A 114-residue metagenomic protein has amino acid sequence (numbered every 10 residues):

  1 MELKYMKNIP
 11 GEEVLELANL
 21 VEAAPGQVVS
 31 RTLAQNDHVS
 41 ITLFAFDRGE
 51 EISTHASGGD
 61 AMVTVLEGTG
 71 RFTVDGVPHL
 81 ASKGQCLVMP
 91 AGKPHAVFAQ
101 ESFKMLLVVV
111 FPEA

Functional and structural regions predicted by a protein language model:
M1-H38: A short, N-terminal "cap"/entry segment at the start of jelly-roll beta-barrel domains of the cupin/DSBH fold
G26-Q27, D37-S57, A91: Conserved short histidine dyad/triad with adjacent acidic residue
L43, M62, V77-H79: Short, surface-exposed secondary-structure edge patches
A45-D47, A56-F72, V108: Short, conserved beta-strand element in jelly-roll/cupin
L66-E67, S82-K83, E101: A cytosolic small-molecule/anion-sensing beta-strand core signal
G76-A91: Short acidic-glycine-tyrosine-enriched beta hairpin
A91-A114: Ligand-binding loop in jelly-roll beta-barrel domains
